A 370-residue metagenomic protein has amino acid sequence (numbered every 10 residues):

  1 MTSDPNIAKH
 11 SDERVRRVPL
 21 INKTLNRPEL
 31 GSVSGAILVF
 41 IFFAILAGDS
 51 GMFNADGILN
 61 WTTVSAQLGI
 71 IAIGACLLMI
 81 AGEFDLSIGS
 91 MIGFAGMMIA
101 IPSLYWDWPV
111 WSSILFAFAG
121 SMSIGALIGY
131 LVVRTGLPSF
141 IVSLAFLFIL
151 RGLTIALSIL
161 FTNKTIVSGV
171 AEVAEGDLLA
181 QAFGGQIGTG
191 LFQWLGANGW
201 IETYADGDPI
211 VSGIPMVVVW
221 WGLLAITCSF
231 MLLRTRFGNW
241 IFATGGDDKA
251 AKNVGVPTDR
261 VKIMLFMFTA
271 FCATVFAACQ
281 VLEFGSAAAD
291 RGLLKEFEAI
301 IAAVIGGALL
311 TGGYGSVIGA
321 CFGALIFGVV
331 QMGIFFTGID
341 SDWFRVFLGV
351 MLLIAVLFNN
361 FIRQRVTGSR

Functional and structural regions predicted by a protein language model:
M1-I45, N253-R260, V330-R370: Cytosolic-side transmembrane-helix boundaries in multi-pass membrane proteins
S32-I45, A75, F148-I155, W220-F230 (+4 more regions): Hydrophobic core segments of alpha-helical transmembrane domains in multi-pass membrane transport and ion-translocation
V39-L46, N54-W106, Y130-L137, A250 (+2 more regions): Single transmembrane alpha-helix segments in multi-pass membrane proteins
D107-F148, F322-G323: Alpha-helical transmembrane segments within multi-pass membrane transporters and channels
W108-P109, S113, S123-I128, V132 (+1 more regions): Helix-loop-helix "hairpin" substructures at the membrane interface of multi-pass membrane proteins
S139-I141, V167-S168, V173, G213-W220 (+3 more regions): Loop-to-transmembrane alpha-helix initiation sites
S143-T235, M264, F284-A289, T367-R370: Transmembrane helix-bundle core of multi-pass membrane transporters and related energy-transducing complexes
F266-M267, A273-T274, E283-G349: Transmembrane alpha-helical segments in multi-pass inner-membrane proteins
